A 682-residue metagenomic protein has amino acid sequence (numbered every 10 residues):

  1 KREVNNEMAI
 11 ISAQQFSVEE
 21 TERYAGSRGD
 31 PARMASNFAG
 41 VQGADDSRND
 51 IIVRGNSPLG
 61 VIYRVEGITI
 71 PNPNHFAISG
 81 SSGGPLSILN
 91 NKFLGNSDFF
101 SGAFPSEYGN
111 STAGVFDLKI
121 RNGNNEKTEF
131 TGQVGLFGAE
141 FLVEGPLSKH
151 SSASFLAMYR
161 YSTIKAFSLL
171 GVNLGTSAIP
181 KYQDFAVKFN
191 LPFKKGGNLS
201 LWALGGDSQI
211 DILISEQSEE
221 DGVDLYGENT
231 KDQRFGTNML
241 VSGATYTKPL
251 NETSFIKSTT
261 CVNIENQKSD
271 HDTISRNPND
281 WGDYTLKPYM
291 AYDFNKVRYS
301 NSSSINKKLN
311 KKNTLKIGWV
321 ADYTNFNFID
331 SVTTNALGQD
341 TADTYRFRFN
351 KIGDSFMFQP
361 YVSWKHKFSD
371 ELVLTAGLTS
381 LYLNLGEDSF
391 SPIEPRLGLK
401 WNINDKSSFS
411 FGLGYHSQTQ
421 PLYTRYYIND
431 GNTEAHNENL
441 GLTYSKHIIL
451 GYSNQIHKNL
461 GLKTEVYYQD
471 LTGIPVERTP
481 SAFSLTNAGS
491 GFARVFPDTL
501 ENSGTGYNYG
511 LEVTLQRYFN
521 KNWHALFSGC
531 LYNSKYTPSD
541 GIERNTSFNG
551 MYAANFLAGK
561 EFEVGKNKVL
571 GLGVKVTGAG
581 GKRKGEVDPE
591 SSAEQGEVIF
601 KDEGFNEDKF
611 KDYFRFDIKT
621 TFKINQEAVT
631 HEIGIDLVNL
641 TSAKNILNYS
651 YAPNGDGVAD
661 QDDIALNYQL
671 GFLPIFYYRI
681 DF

Functional and structural regions predicted by a protein language model:
R2-F104, V115, R121: Periplasmic N-terminal accessory/gating domains of Gram-negative outer-membrane beta-barrel systems
N74, S215-E220, K406-I448, Y468-R494 (+3 more regions): Surface-exposed extracellular loop regions of Gram-negative outer-membrane beta-barrel proteins, predominantly
G135-Y161, L174-L213, R234-S258, V262 (+2 more regions): Transmembrane beta-barrel wall of Gram-negative outer-membrane proteins
N198-P249, I264-N295: Flexible loop and strand-edge segments within Gram-negative outer membrane beta-barrel domains
E228-P249, G353, S417-L471, A488-Y518 (+1 more regions): Outer-membrane beta-barrel signature, preferentially recognizing the C-terminal barrel domain of Gram-negative
Y289-M290, F294, R298-S302, R348-G353 (+6 more regions): Outer membrane beta-barrel strand-and-loop segments of large Gram-negative receptors, especially TonB-dependent
Y468-D470, F492-K582: Gram-negative outer-membrane beta-barrel transporters
T472, A525, T577-G596, Y613-R615 (+1 more regions): C-terminal beta-signal and adjacent terminal beta-strands/loops of Gram-negative outer-membrane beta-barrel proteins
